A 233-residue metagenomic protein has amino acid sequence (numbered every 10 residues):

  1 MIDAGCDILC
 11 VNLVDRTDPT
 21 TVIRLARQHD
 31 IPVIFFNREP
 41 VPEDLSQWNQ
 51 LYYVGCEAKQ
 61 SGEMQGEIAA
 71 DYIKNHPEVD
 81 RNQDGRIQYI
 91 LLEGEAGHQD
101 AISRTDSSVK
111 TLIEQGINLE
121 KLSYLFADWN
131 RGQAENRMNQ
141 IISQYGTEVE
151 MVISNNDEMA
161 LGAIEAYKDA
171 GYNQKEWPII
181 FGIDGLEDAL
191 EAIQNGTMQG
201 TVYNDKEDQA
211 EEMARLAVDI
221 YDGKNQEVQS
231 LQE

Functional and structural regions predicted by a protein language model:
A4-I8, Q28-V33, N49-Q50, R86-Q88 (+4 more regions): Loop/turn elements at helix/coil->beta-strand transitions in domains of secreted/extracellular proteins
I8, L13, L51-Y52, I87-G97: Short beta-strand segments enriched in small/hydrophobic residues
I8-Q28, S107-S108, E120-L190: Hydrophobic alpha-helical
V22-Q60, R81-G85, L186-Q194, Q199: Flexible loop/hinge segments that line or gate small-molecule binding clefts
Y53-D84, A134-E135, G185-A189, D205-D222: Hydrophobic alpha-helical segments within soluble ligand-binding/sensing domains
E57-S61, Q65, I87-T111, E120 (+1 more regions): Extracytoplasmic ligand-binding site segments that recognize negatively charged/polar headgroups
G85-A96, D100, D205-E233: Hinge/cleft segment of the Venus flytrap/periplasmic-binding protein
